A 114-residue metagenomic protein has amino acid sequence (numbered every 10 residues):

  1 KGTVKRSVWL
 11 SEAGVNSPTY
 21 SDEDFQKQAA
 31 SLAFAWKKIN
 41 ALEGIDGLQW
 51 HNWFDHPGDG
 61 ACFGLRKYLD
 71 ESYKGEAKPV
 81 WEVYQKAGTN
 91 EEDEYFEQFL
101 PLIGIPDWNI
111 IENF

Functional and structural regions predicted by a protein language model:
K1-Y20, W36-I45, D70-E71, E76: Glycoside hydrolase catalytic-domain groove-lining segments
Y20-S31, L42-F114: Aromatic-rich peripheral "rim/lid" segments of glycoside hydrolase catalytic domains that contact and position glycan
